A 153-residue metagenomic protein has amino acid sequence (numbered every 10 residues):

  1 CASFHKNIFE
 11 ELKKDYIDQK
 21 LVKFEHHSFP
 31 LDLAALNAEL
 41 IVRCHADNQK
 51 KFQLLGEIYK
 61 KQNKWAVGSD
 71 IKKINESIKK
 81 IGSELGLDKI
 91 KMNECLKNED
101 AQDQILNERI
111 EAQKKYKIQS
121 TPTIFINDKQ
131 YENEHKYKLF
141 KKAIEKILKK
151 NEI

Functional and structural regions predicted by a protein language model:
A2-S83: Structural alpha/beta surface segment adjacent to cysteine/selenocysteine redox centers across thiol/disulfide enzymes
F9, K80-I153: C-terminal cap of thioredoxin/glutaredoxin-like
